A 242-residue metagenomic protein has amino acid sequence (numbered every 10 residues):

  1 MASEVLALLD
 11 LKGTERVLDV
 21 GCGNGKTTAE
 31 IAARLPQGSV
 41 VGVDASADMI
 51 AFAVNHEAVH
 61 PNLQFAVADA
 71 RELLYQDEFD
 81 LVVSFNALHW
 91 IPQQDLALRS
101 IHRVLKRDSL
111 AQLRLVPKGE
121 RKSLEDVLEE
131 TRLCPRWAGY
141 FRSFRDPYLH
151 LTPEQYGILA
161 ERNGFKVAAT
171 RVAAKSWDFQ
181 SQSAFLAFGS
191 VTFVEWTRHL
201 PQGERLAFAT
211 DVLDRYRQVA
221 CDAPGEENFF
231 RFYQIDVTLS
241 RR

Functional and structural regions predicted by a protein language model:
M1-E15, E30: Conserved alpha-helix/loop element of class I SAM-dependent methyltransferases that forms part of the SAM/SAH-binding
L6, A29-A32, L98-H102, E129: A structural alpha-helix within SAM-dependent methyltransferase catalytic domains
R16-V20, N24-E72: Class I SAM-dependent methyltransferase SAM/SAH-binding core
N24-K26, F144-R242: Conserved Class I S-adenosyl-L-methionine
R71-V82: A short acidic, Gly/Pro-enriched loop at the edge of an enzyme's catalytic core that lines a small-molecule cofactor
L81-Q94, P117: A short SAM/SAH-binding and catalytic strip from SAM-dependent methyltransferases
D95-L110: A short glycine-rich, Lys/Arg-flanked "PGG" loop and its adjoining helix->strand segment in the class I
L110-W137: Conserved class I S-adenosyl-L-methionine
